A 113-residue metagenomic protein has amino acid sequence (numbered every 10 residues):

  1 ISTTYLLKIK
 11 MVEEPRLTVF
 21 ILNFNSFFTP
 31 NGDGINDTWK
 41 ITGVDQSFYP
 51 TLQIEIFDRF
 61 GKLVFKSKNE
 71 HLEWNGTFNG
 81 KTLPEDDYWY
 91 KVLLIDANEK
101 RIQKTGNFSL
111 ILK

Functional and structural regions predicted by a protein language model:
I1-E13: Extracellular/lumenal mature domains of secreted and surface-exposed proteins
K10-K113: Short loop/turn motifs at secondary-structure boundaries
